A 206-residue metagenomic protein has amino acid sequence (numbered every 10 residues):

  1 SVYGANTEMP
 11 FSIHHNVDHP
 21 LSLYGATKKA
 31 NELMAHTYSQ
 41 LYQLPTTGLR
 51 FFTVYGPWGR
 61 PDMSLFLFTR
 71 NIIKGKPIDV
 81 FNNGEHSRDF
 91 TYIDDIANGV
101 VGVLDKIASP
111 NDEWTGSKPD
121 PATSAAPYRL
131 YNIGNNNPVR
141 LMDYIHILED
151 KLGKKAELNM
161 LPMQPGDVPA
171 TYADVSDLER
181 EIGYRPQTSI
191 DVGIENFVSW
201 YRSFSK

Functional and structural regions predicted by a protein language model:
S1-G48, G59-R60: Catalytic helix-loop patch of NAD(P)-dependent Rossmann-fold dehydrogenases
V2-Y3, V54-G56, H86, I96: Conserved sequence/active-site signature of Rossmann-fold short-chain dehydrogenase/reductase
Y3, M9-F11, V17, Y55 (+3 more regions): Short clusters of hydrophobic/aromatic residues that line enzyme substrate/ligand-binding pockets
N6, T27, W58-P61, H86 (+2 more regions): Gly/Ser/Thr-rich beta-alpha loop segments that engage phosphate groups in nucleotides
L21, R50-F52, G134: Active-site beta-alpha turn of Rossmann-fold NAD(P)-dependent dehydrogenases/reductases
R70-K206: C-terminal substrate-binding subdomain of Rossmann-fold SDR/epimerase-dehydratase oxidoreductases
